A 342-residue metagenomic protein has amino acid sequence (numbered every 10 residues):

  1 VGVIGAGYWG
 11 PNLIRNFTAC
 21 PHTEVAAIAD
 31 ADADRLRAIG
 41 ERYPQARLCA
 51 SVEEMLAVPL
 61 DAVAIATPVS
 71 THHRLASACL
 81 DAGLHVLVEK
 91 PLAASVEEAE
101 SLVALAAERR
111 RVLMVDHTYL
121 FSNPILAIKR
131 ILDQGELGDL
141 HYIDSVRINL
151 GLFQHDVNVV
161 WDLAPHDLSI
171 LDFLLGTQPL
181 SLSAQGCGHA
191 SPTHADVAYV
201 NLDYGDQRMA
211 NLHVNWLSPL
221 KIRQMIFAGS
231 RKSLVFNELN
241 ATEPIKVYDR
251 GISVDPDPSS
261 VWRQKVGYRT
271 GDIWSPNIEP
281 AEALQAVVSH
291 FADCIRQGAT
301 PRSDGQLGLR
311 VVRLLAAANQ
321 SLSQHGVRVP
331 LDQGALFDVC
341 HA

Functional and structural regions predicted by a protein language model:
V1-Y43: N-terminal Rossmann-like dinucleotide-binding module
L13, Y43-A104: Beta-loop-alpha module in the N-terminal Rossmann-like domain of NAD(P)-dependent dehydrogenases, especially those
C20, T118, R231-R302, V327-L331 (+1 more regions): C-terminal glycine/acidic-rich active-site capping loop/insertion
E24-A27, D293-V311: Glycine- and charged-residue-rich phosphate/anionic-cofactor binding loop of Rossmann-like
A27, A62, Y142: Short, Asp-centered acidic motifs that coordinate Mg2+ and/or phosphate in catalytic or ligand-binding sites
G83, R110, G135, Q207 (+2 more regions): Glycine-centered short loops/turns at secondary-structure junctions
A93-H155: A contiguous active-site-proximal alpha/beta segment in oxidoreductase catalytic domains
L150-L220, I226, N240, Q306: Rossmann-like dinucleotide-binding domain that binds NAD(P)(H)
